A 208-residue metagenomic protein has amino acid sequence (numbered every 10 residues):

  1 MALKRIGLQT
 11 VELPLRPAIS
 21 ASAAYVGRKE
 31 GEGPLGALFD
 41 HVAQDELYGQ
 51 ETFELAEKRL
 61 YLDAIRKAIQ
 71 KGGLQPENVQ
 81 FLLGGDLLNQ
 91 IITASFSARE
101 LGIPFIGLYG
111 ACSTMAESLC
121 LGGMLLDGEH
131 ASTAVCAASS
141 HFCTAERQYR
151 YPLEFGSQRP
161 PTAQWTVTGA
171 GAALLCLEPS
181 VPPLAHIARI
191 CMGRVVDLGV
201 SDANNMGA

Functional and structural regions predicted by a protein language model:
M1-T52, Y151-A208: Condensing-enzyme catalytic core mediating Claisen C-C bond formation in acyl metabolism
P14-P17, E30, L55-D63, E77 (+6 more regions): Conserved active-site and cofactor/substrate-binding residues in soluble primary-metabolism enzymes
I19, E54-S113: Conserved beta-ketoacyl condensing-enzyme motif
S20, G84-G85, A134-S140: Short beta-strand segments
L35-L38, A94-F105, L126-G128, Y149-Q158: A glycine- and small-aliphatic-rich helix-loop capping segment at beta-alpha/alpha-beta transitions that lines
Q70-Q75, M124-T133, C176-L184: Secondary-structure boundary elements
I91-I92, F142-R147, R194-G199: Short, well-ordered, mixed-charge alpha-helical segments that flank or form enzyme active sites
Y109-C136, L175: Active-site-proximal alpha-helical scaffold in enzymes
